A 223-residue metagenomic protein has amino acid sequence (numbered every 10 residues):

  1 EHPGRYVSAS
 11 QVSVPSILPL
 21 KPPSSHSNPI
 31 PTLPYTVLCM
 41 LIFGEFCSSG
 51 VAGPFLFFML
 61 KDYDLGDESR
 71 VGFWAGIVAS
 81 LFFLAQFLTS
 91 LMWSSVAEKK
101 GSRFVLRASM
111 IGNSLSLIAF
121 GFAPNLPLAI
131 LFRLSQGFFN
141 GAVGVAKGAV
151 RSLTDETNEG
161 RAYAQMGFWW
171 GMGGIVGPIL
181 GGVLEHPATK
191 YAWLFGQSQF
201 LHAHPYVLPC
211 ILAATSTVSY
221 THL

Functional and structural regions predicted by a protein language model:
P29-D62: Pair of pore-lining "gating" transmembrane helices in MFS-fold secondary transporters
M59-Q86: Extracellular/periplasmic helix-loop-helix junction of adjacent transmembrane segments in MFS-like secondary
F83-L91, G141, I175: Residue-level signature of mid-helix packing/kink "hotspots" within the transmembrane helices of 12-pass Major
L88-A119: Conserved MFS/SLC helix-loop-helix module at the cytosolic interface between two early adjacent transmembrane helices
G121-F132: Helix-loop junctions at membrane interfaces in 12-TM secondary transporters
F132-W169: Cytoplasmic helix-loop-helix junction between adjacent transmembrane helices in 12-TM secondary transporters
A164-T189: Glycine-rich segments within core transmembrane alpha-helices of 12-TM secondary carriers
T221-H222: Conserved small/polar residues in nucleotide/adenosyl-binding loops
